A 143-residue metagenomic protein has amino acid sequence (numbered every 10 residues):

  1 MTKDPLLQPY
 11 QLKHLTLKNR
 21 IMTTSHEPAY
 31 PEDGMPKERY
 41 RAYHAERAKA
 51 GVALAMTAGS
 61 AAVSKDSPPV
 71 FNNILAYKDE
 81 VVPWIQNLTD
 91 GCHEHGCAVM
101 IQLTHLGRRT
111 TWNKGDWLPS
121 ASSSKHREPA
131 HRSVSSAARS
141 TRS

Functional and structural regions predicted by a protein language model:
M1-S143: Flavin-dependent oxidoreductase catalytic cores
